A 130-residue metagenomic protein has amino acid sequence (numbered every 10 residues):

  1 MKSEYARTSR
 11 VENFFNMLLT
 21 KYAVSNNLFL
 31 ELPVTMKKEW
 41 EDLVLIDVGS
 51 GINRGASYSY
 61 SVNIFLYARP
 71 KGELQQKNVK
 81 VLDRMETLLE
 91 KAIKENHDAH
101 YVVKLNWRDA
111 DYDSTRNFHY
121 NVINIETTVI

Functional and structural regions predicted by a protein language model:
M1-N27, D47-I130: Charged, amphipathic alpha-helical segments and their flanking helix caps
L28-K38: Short acidic low-complexity segments
K38-V48: A short, hydrophobic beta-strand-centered structural micro-motif
